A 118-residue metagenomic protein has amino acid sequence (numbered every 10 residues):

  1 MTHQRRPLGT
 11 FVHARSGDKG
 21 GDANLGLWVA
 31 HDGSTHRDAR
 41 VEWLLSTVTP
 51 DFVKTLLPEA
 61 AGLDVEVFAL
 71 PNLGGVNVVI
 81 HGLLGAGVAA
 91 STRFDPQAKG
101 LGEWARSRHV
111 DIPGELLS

Functional and structural regions predicted by a protein language model:
M1-S118: Long, contiguous binding/interaction regions
